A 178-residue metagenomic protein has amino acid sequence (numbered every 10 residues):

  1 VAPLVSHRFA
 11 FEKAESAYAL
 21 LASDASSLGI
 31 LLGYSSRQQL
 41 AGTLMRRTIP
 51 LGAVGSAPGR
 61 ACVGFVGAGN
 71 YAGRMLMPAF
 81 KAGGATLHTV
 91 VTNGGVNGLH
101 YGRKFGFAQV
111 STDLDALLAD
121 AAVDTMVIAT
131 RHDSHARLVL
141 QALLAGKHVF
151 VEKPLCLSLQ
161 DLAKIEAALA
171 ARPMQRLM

Functional and structural regions predicted by a protein language model:
V1-H7, E15-R60, Q175-R176: C-terminal capping/lid region of NAD(P)-dependent oxidoreductase domains
V5-K13, Q109-L114: Short acidic-hydrophobic, aromatic-tinged amphipathic segments that line or gate anion-handling sites
G42-F105: N-terminal Rossmann-like dinucleotide-binding module
A108, A145-K147, R172-Q175: A short helix->loop->beta-strand "cap" motif at the edges of active sites that frequently abuts
M126-V127: N-terminal Rossmann-like NAD(P) cofactor-binding module of classical short-chain dehydrogenase/reductase
D133-E152: Rossmann-fold NAD(P) dinucleotide-binding segment
C156-M178: A contiguous active-site-proximal alpha/beta segment in oxidoreductase catalytic domains
